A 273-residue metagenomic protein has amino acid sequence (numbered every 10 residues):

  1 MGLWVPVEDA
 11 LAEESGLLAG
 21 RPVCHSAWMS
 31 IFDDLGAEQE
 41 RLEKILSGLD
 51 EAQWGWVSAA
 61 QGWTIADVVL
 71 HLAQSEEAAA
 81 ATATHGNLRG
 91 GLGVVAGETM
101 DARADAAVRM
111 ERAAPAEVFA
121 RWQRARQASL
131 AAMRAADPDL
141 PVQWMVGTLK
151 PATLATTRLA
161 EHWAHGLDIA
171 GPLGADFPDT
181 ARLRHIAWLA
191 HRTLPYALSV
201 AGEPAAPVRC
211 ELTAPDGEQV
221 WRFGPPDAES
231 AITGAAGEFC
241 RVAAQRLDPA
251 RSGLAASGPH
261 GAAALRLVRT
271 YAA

Functional and structural regions predicted by a protein language model:
E8-E14: Short linear/disordered segments characteristic of secreted peptide precursors and small low-complexity proteins
V23-S30, E77-R134: Short, helix-capping/interhelical loops that line the mouth of catalytic, cofactor-, or ligand-binding pockets
A27-G62, D67-L70: Basic, Lys/Arg-rich alpha-helical nucleic-acid-recognition elements, primarily the DNA-binding modules of transcription
S47-S58, Q127-L154: Acidic interhelical loop/turn segments
G55-A96, W144-V200, F239: Short, contiguous alpha-helical
D227-A273: C-terminal interaction segments
